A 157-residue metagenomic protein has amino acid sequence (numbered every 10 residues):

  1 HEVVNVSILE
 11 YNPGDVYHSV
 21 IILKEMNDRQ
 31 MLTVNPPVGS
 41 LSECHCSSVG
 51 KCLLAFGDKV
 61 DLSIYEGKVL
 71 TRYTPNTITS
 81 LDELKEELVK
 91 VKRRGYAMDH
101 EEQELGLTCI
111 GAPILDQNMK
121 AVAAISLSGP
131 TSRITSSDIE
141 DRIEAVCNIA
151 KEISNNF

Functional and structural regions predicted by a protein language model:
H1-E2, D58, L70, R93-A97 (+1 more regions): Generic structural signal for secondary-structure transition and capping sites
H1-K68: Amphipathic alpha-helical effector-binding/dimerization core of metabolite-sensing transcriptional regulators
L32, S63, G67-L70, A97-M98 (+2 more regions): Generic signal for short, ordered secondary-structure residues within or immediately flanking folded domains
P36, S126-S128, S154: Short linear Ser/Thr-Pro motifs
K51-A55, V89, K151: Generic alpha-helical structural context detector
S63-V69, C147-F157: Cysteine/selenocysteine-centered motifs that mediate thiol-based redox chemistry or coordinate metal-sulfur cofactors
Y73: Conserved acidic, metal-coordinating active-site core of Asp-based, Mg2+-dependent phosphoryl-transfer enzymes
N76-I149: Extended hydrophobic
